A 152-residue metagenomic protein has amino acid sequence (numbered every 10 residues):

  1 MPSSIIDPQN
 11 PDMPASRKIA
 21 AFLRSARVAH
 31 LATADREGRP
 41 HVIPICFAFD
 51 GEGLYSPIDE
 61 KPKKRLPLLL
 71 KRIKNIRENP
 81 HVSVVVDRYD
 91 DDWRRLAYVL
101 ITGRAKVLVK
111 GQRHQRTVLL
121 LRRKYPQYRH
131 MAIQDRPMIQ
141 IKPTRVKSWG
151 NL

Functional and structural regions predicted by a protein language model:
M1-P14, P67, Y89-L152: Charged, gly/pro-rich active-site loop segments
S4-I6, N10-F49: An N-terminal domain-cap segment
R17, K74, L119: Active-site phosphate/pyrophosphate- and oxyanion-stabilizing loops and adjacent acidic/basic residues in soluble
S25-A29, I43, D50-L54, E78-V82 (+2 more regions): A generic structural signal for short beta-strands and their flanking turns/coil linkers
T33-R36, D87-D91: Short, solvent-exposed loop/turn elements at beta->coil junctions and helix N-caps that rim active or binding pockets
A48-Y89: A short mixed-secondary-structure module that forms the rim of ligand-binding clefts
